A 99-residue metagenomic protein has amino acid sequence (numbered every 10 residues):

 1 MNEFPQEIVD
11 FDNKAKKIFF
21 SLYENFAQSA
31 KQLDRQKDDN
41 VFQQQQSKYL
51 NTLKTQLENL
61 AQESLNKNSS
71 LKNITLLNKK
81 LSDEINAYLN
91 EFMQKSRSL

Functional and structural regions predicted by a protein language model:
M1-K37: Short terminal alpha-helical segments
E3, K31-F42, S69-N73, L99: Alpha-helix capping and helix-coil boundary motifs
V9, N13-K16, F20, S47 (+3 more regions): Generic structural signal for well-ordered, non-transmembrane alpha-helical segments in soluble/cytosolic regions
K14-K17, R35, K67, K80 (+1 more regions): Arginine residue identity/basic-tract feature
K17, N25, S29-Q32, K48 (+3 more regions): A generic structural signal for solvent-exposed, polar alpha-helical segments
E24, E58, Q62-N66, N90-R97: Charged/polar positions within long, soluble alpha-helices
D39-K80: Acidic, low-complexity, intrinsically disordered interaction modules
S70-L99: Amphipathic alpha-helical binding modules
